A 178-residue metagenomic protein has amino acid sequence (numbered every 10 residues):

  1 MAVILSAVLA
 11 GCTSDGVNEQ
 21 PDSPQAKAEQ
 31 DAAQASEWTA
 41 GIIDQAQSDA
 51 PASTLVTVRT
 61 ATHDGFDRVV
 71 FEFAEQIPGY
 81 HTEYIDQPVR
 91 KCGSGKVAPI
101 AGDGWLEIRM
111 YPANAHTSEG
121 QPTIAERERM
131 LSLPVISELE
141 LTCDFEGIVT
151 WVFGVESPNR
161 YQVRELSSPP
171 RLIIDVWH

Functional and structural regions predicted by a protein language model:
M1-A10: Sec-dependent bacterial lipoprotein signal peptides
C12-H178: Short linear recognition/processing motifs and adjacent strand/loop elements at protein termini and domain edges
